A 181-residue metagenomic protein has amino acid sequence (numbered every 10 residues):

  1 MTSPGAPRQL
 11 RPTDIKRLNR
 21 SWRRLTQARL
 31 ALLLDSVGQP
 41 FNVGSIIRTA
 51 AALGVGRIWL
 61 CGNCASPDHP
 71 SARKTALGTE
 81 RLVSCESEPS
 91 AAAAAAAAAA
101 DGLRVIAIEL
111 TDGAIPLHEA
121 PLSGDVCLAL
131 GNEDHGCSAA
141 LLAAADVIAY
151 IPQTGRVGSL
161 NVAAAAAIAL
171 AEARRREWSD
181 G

Functional and structural regions predicted by a protein language model:
M1-G181: Post-transcriptional modification and biogenesis factors for structured RNAs of the translation apparatus
